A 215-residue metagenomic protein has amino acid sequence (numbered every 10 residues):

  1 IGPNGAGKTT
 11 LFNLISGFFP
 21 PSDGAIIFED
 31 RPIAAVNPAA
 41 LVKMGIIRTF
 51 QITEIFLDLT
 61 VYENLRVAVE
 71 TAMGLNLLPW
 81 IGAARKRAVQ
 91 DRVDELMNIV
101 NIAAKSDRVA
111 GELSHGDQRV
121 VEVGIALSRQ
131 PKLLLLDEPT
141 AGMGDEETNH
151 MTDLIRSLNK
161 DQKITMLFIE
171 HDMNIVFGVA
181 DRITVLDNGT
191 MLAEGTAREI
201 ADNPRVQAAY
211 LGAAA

Functional and structural regions predicted by a protein language model:
I1-A215: Glycine-rich phosphate-binding loops of nucleotide-dependent enzymes
